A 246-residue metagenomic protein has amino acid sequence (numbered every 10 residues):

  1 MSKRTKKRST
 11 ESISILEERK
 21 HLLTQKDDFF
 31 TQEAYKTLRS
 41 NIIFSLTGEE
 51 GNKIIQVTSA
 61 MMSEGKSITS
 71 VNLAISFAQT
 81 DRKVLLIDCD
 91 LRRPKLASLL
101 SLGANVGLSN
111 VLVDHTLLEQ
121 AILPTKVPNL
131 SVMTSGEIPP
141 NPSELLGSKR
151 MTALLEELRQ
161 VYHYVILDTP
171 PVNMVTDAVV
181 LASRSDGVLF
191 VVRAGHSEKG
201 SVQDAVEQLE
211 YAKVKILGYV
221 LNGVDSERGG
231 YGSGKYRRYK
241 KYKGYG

Functional and structural regions predicted by a protein language model:
M1-G246: P-loop NTP-binding module
